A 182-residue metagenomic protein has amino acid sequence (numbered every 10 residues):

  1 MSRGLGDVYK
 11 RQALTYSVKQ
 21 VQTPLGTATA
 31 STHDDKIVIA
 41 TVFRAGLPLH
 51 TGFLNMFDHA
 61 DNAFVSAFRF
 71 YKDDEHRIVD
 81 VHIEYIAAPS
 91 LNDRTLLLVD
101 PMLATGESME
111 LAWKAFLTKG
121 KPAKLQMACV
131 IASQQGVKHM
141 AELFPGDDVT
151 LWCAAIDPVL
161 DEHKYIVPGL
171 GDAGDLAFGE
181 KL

Functional and structural regions predicted by a protein language model:
M1-L5, Y9: Single conserved hydrophobic/aromatic residue that forms the stacking wall/gate of nucleotide- or nucleobase-binding
V18-G26, D34: An anion-binding catalytic pocket shared by soluble metabolic enzymes
T23, S31-T32, L47-L96, E107: Short, glycine/charge-rich flexible loops or terminal/linker lids adjacent to PRPP-binding catalytic cores
D35-V42, Q126-A128: Short glycine-rich phosphate-binding loop at a beta-alpha junction
I39, N62-F64, L151-C153: Conserved beta-strand scaffold positions in the cores of enzyme catalytic domains, especially in NTP/NDP-utilizing
E75, L111-L182: PRPP-dependent phosphoribosyltransferase catalytic core
A104-A112: Short glycine/serine/threonine-rich phosphate/pyrophosphate-binding segments that cradle anionic phosphate groups
